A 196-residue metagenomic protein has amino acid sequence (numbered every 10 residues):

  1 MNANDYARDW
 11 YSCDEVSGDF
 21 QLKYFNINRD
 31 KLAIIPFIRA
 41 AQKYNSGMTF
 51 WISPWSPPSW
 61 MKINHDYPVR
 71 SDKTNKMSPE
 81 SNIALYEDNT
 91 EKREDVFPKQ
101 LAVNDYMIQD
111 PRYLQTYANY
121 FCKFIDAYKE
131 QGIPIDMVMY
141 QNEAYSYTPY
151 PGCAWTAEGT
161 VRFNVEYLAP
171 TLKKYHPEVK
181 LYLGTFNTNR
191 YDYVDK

Functional and structural regions predicted by a protein language model:
M1-I135, T156-E158, E166: N-terminal catalytic cores of secreted or lumenal carbohydrate-active enzymes
Y113-K196: Active-site neighborhood of glycoside hydrolase catalytic domains
